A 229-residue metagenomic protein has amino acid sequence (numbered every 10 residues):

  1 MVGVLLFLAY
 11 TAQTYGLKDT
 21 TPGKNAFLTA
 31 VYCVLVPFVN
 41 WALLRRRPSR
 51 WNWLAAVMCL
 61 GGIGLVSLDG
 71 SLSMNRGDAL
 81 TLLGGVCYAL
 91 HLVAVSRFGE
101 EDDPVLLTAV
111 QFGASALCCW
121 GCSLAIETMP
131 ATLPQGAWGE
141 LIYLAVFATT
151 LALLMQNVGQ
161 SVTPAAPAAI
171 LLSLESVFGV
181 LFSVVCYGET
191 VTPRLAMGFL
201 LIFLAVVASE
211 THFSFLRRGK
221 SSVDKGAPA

Functional and structural regions predicted by a protein language model:
M1-T29, L65, A145-T163: Specific transmembrane alpha-helical segments of multi-pass solute transporters/efflux pumps, especially DMT/EamA
G3, F7, T11, V34-F38 (+6 more regions): Hydrophobic/small/kink-forming positions within alpha-helical transmembrane segments of polytopic membrane proteins
T14-Y32, M74-C87, Q135-V146, I202: Structural signature of hydrophobic alpha-helical transmembrane segments
Y15-D19, G64-R76, S123-L141, V184-P193: Membrane-interface helix termini and inter-helical loops of multi-pass transporters
Y32-L54, V177-M197: C-terminal transmembrane-helix exit sites in multi-pass transporters
V36-F38, A42, S73-E127, L141 (+2 more regions): Transmembrane alpha-helical segments that form core, pore/gating elements of small-molecule transporters/exporters
P48-L68, G84-Y88, C118-C119, S173 (+1 more regions): Hydrophobic transmembrane alpha-helices of multi-pass small-molecule transport proteins
A137-G139, L172-A229: C-terminal-most transmembrane helix of multi-pass membrane proteins
